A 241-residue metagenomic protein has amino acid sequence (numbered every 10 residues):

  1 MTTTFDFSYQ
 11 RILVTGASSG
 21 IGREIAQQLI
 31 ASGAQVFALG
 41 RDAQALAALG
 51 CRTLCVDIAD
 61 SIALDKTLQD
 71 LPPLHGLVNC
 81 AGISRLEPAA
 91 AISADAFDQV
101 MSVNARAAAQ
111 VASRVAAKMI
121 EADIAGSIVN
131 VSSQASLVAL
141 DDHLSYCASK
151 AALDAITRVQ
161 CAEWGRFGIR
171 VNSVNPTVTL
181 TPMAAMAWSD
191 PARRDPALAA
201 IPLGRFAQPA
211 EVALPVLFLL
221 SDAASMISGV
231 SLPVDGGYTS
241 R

Functional and structural regions predicted by a protein language model:
S18-S19: Conserved glycine-rich cofactor-binding loop
P88-A89, S93-D98, A197: Substrate-binding pocket helix/loop in short-chain dehydrogenase/reductase
A90, V138-L144, R166, G204 (+1 more regions): Active-site loop immediately N-terminal to the catalytic Tyr-X3-Lys motif of short-chain dehydrogenase/reductase
A112, S149, T157: Active-site helix of classical SDR
A117, A162-R166, S225: Alpha-helical segment proximal to the catalytic Tyr-Lys
S133: Residue(s) in the substrate-gating loop at a strand-loop-helix junction that position the organic substrate next
R205-V234, T239-S240: C-terminal substrate-recognition "lid" of short-chain dehydrogenase/reductases
